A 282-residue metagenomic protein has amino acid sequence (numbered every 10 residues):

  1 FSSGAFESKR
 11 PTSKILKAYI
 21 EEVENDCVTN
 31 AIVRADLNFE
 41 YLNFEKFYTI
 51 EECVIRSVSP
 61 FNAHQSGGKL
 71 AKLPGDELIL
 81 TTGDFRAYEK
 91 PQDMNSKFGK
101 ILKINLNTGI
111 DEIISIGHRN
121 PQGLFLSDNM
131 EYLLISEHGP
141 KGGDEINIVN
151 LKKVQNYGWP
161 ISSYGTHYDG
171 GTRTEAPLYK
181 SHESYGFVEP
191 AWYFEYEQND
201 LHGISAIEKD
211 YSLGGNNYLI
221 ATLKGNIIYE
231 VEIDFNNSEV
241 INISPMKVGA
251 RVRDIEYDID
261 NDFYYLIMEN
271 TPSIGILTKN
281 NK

Functional and structural regions predicted by a protein language model:
F1-A87, G123-G139, E197-N236, I259-N281: Acidic, Gly/Ser/Thr-rich repeat motifs that build Ca2+-stabilized beta-propeller blades
G4, P11, D84-I241: Beta-propeller domain segments
R34, K69, K100-K103, R119 (+1 more regions): Basic side chains
Y48-E52, V58-N62, E112-G117, F194-Y196 (+1 more regions): Surface loop/turn motifs at the tips and blade-to-blade linkers of beta-strand repeat domains
I50-N62, N147-Q155, T174, R251-D258: Hydrophobic transmembrane alpha-helix bundles
S238-I259: Conserved blade-ending motifs and adjacent loop-strand segments that build the rim/top face of beta-propeller domains
